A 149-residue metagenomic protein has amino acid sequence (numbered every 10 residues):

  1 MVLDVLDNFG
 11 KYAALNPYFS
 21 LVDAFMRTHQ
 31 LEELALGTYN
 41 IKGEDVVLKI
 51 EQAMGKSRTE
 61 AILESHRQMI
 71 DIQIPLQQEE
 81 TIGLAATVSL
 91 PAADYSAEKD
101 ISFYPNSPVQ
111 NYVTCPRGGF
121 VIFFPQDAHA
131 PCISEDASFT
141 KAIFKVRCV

Functional and structural regions predicted by a protein language model:
V2-K49, S57-S65: A short, N-terminal "cap"/entry segment at the start of jelly-roll beta-barrel domains of the cupin/DSBH fold
V46, A53-K56, Q77-T81: Short, charged/polar surface micro-motifs in flexible loops or helix N-caps
Q52, P125-D127, I133, F144-C148: Short, structured patches in soluble enzyme cores that scaffold and shape functional sites
E64-H66, D136-S138: A generic structural micro-feature
Q68-I70, I74-L84, V88-L90, A97-F103: Glycine- and acidic-residue-biased ligand/ion/polar-headgroup-sensing regions
I72, F120-I122, A137-V149: A short hydrophobic beta-strand segment most commonly corresponding to one strand of the jelly-roll/cupin
I82-G83, N111-T114, A128-E135: Short beta-strand His + acidic residue motifs that chelate non-heme Fe in jelly-roll/DSBH and cupin folds
Y104, V113-A128: Conserved metal-binding segment of the jelly-roll/cupin
